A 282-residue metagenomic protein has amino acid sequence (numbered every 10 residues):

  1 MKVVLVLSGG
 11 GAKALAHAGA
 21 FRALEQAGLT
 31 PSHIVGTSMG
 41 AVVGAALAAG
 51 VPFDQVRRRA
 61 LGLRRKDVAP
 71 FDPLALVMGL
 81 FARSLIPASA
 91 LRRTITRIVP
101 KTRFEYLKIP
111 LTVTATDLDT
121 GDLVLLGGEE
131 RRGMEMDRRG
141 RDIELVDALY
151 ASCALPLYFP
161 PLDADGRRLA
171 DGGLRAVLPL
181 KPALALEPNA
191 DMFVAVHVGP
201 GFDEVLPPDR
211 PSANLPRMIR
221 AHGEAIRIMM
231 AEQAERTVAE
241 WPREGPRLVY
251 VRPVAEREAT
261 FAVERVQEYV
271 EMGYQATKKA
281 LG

Functional and structural regions predicted by a protein language model:
M1-T37, A45-G282: Patatin-like phospholipase
